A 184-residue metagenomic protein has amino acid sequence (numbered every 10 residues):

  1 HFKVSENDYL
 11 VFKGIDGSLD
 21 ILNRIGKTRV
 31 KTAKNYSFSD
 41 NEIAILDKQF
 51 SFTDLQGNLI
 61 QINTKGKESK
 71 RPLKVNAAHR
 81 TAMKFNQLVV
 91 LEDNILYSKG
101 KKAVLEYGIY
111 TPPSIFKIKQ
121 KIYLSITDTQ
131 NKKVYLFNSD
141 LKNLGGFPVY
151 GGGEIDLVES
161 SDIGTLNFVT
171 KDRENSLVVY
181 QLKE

Functional and structural regions predicted by a protein language model:
H1-K3, N35-D47, L73-N86, Y107-I118 (+1 more regions): Repeated scaffold domains used in trafficking and secretory/extracellular systems, primarily beta-propellers
N7, D16, I25-R29, D47 (+6 more regions): Pro/Ala/Gly-rich low-complexity, hydrophilic intrinsically disordered segments
Y9-V11, D20, Q49-F52, I60 (+3 more regions): Conserved beta-propeller blade signature
D16-L22, Q56-I62, D93-K99, N131-F137 (+1 more regions): Structural motif
K27-N35, G66-L73, K99-E106, K142-P148: A short beta-strand motif characteristic of beta-propeller blades
D47, K121, T129, D140 (+2 more regions): Trp/Gly-enriched beta-strand/coil motifs that build multi-repeat beta-propeller-like domains and related W-rich binding
L91, L96, K102-L136: Loop/turn-rich, solvent-exposed surfaces of beta-rich toroidal or solenoidal domains
Y150-E184: Blade-level signature of beta-propeller repeat domains, shared across WD40, Kelch, NHL, RCC1 and BNR/Asp-box propellers
